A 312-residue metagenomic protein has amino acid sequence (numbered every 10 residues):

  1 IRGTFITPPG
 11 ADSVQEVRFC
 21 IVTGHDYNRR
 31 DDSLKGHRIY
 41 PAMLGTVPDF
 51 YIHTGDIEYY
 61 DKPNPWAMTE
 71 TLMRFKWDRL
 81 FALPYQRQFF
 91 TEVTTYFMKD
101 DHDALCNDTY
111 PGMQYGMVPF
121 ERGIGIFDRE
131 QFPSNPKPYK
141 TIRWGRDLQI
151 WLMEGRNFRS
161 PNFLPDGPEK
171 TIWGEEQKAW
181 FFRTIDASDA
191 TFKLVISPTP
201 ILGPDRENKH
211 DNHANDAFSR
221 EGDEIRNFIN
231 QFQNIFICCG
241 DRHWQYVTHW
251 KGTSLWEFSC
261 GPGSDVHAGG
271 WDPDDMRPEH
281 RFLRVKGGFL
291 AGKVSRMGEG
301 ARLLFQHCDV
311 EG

Functional and structural regions predicted by a protein language model:
I1-G312: Metal-dependent phosphoester/phosphodiester hydrolase catalytic core
